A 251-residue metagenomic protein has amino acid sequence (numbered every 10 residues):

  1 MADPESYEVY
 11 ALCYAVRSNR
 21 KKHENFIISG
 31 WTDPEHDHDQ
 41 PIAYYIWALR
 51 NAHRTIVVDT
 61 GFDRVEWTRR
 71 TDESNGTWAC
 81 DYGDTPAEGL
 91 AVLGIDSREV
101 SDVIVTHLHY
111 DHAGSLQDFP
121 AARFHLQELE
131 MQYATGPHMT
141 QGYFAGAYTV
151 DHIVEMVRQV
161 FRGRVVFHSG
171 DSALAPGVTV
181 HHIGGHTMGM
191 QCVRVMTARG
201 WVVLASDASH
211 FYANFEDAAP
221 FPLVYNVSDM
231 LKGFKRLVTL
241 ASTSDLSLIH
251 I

Functional and structural regions predicted by a protein language model:
M1-D84, A91, E99-D102, R199-D207 (+1 more regions): Metallo-beta-lactamase
A2, D81-I95, E99, L129-H182 (+1 more regions): Metallo-beta-lactamase
V9, I46-R50, I56, V65-E66 (+1 more regions): Core dinuclear metal-dependent hydrolase active-site scaffold
A15, T60-D63, L108, L129-E130 (+2 more regions): Active-site metal-binding loops of divalent metal-dependent hydrolases
A48, H181, Q191-A213, K235-T239: Metal-dependent phosphodiesterase/nuclease catalytic metal-binding core
G76-L126: Active-site metal-binding motif and surrounding structural segment of the metallo-beta-lactamase
A205-G233: A hydrophobic, small-residue-rich beta->alpha segment in the mid-to-C-terminal subdomain of diverse proteins
I249-I251: Conserved small/polar residues in nucleotide/adenosyl-binding loops
